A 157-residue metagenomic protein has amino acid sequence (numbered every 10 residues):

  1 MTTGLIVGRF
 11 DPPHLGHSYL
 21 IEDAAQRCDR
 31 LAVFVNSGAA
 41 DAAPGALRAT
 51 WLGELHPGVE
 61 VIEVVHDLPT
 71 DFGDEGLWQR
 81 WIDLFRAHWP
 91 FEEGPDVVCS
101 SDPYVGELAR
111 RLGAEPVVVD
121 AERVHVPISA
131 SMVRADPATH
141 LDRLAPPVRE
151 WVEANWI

Functional and structural regions predicted by a protein language model:
M1-I157: Nucleotidyltransferase catalytic core that binds NTPs
